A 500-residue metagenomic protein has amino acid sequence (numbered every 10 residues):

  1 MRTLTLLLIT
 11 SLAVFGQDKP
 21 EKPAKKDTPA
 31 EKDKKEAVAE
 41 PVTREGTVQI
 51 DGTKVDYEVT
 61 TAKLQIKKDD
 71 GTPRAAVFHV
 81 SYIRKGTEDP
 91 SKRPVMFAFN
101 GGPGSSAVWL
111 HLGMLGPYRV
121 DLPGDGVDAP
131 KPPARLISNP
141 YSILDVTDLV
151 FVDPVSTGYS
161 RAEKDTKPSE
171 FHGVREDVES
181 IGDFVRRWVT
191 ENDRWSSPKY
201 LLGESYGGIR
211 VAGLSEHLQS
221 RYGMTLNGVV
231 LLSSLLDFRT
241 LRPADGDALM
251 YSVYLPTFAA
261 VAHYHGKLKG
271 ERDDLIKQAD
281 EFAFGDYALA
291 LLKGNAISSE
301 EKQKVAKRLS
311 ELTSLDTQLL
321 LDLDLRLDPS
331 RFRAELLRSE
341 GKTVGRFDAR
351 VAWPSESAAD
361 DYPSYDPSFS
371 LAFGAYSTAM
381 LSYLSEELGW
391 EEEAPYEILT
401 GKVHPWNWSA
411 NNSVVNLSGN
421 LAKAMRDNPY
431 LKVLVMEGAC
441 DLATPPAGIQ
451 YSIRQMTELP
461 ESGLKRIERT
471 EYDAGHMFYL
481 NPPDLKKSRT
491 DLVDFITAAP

Functional and structural regions predicted by a protein language model:
D18-E31, G71-E170, R454: N-terminal cap/lid subdomain of alpha/beta-hydrolase-fold enzymes
K35-T87: N-terminal cap/lid segment of alpha/beta-hydrolase-fold proteins
Y118-L122, Q219-T313: A catalytic-pocket lid/entrance helix-loop region that shapes and gates access to the active site across common
L144-T147, P154, F171-T190: Alpha/beta-hydrolase active-site loop
D193-Y206: Alpha/beta-hydrolase fold nucleophile elbow
N295-A443: Alpha/beta-hydrolase fold catalytic core
L431, P445-Q455: Short alpha-helix in the alpha/beta-hydrolase fold that links the catalytic acid
D473-D484: Catalytic histidine-centered segment of alpha/beta-hydrolase-like enzymes
